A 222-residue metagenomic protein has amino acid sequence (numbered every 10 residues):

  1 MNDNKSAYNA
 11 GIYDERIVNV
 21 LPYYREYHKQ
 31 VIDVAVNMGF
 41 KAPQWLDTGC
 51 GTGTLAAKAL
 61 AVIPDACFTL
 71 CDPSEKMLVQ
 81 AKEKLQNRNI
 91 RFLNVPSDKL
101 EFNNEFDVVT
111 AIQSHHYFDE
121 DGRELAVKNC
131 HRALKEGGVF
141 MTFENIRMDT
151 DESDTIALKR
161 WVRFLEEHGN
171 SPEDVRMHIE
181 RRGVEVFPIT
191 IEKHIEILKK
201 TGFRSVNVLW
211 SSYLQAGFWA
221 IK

Functional and structural regions predicted by a protein language model:
M1-F40: Conserved class I S-adenosyl-L-methionine
L46-T48, T52-K99: Class I SAM-dependent methyltransferase SAM/SAH-binding core
V62, H116-F118: A short His-aromatic
T110: A conserved beta-strand element that flanks and buttresses the S-adenosyl-L-methionine
Q113-H116, E144: Short catalytic micro-motifs in class I SAM-dependent methyltransferases
E124-E136: A short glycine-rich, Lys/Arg-flanked "PGG" loop and its adjoining helix->strand segment in the class I
F143-K199: C-terminal alpha-helical "lid/dimerization" subdomain adjacent to the S-adenosyl-L-methionine
R204-K222: Core SAM-dependent methyltransferase catalytic element
